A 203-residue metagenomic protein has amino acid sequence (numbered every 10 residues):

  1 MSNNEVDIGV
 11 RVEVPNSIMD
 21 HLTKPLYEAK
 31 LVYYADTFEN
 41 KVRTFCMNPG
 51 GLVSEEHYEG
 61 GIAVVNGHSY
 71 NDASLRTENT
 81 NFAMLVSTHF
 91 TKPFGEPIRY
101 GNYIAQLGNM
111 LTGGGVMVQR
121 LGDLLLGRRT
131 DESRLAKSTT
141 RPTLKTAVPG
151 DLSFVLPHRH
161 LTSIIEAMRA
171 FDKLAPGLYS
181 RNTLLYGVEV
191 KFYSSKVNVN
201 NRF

Functional and structural regions predicted by a protein language model:
M1-F203: Residues forming the flavin
